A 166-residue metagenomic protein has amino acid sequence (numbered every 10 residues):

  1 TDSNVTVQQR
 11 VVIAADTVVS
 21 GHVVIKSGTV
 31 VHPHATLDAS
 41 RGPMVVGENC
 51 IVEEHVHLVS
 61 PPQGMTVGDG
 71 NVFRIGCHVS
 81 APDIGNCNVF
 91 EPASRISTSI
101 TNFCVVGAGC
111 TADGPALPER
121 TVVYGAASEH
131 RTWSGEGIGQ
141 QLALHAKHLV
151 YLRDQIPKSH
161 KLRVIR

Functional and structural regions predicted by a protein language model:
T1-T36: Extended, small-residue-rich solenoid/repeat segments and analogous flexible loops that form exposed scaffolds
I25, E48-N49: Beta-solenoid repeat scaffold
S40-E48, E54-R166: Glycine-rich hexapeptide-repeat left-handed beta-helix
